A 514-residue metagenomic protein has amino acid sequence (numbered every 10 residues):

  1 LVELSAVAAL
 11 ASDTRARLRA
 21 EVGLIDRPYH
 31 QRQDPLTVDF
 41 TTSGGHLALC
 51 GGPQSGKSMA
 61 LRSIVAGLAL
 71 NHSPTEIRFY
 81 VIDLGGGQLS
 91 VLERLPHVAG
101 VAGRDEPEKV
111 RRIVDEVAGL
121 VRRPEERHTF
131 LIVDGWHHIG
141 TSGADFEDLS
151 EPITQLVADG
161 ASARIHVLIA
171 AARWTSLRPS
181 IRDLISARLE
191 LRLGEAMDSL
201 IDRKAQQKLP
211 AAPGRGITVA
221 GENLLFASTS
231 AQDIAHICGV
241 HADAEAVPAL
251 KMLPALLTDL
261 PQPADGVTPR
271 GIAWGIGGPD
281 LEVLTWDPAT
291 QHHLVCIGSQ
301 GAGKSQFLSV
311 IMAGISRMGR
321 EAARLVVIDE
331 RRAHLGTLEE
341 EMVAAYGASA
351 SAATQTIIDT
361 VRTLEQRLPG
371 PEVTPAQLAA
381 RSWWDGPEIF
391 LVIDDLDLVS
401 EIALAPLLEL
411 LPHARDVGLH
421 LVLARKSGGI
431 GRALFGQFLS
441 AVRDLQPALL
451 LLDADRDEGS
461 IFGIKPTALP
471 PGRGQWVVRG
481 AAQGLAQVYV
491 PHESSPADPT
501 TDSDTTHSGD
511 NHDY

Functional and structural regions predicted by a protein language model:
L1-L36, T129, A158, I169 (+3 more regions): Phosphate-binding and hydrolysis-coupling loops of NTP-dependent motor/remodeling domains
A16-L193, V267-A376, A380-D444, Y514: P-loop NTPase catalytic phosphate-binding loop
